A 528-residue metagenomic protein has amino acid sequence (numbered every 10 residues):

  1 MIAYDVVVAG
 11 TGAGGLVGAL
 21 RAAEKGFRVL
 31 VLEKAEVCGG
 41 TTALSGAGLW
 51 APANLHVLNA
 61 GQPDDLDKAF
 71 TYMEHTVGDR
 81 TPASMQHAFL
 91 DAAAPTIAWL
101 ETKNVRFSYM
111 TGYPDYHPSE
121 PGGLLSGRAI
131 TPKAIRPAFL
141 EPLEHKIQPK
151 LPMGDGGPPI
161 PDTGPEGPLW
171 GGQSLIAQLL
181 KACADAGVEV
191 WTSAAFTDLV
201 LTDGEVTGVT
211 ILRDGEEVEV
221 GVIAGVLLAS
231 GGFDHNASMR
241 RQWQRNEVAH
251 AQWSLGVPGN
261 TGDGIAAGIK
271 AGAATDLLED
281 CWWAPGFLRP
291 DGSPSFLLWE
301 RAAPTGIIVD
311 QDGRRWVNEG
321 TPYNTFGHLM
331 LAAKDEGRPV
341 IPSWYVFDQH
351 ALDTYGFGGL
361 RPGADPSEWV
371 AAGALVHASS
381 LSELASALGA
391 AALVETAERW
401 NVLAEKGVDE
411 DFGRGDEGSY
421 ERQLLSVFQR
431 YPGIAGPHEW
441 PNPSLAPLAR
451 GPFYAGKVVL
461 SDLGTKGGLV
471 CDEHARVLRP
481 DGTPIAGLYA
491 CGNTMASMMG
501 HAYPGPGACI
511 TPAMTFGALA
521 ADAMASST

Functional and structural regions predicted by a protein language model:
M1-V6, E24, Y503, S526: Extreme N-terminal leader/targeting segments of oxidoreductases
V6-V31: N-terminal Rossmann-like FAD-binding beta1-loop-alpha1 element of flavoenzymes
E24-S45: Glycine-rich FAD pyrophosphate-binding loop
A51-A88: Glycine-rich active-site loop/strand segments that organize a redox cofactor
L90-D214, A237-S238, L288, L403-P437 (+1 more regions): Conserved redox-cofactor binding core of oxidoreductases
E166-Q173, E216-D291, S295, I510 (+1 more regions): Glycine-rich loop(s) and the adjacent beta-strand/alpha-helix scaffold that form part
D198, V394-M498, A502: A glycine-rich dinucleotide-binding beta-alpha-beta segment and adjacent secondary-structure elements that constitute
I265-A267, A271-A392, V402: An anion/pyrophosphate-binding glycine-rich loop and adjacent beta-alpha core in soluble alpha-beta enzymes
